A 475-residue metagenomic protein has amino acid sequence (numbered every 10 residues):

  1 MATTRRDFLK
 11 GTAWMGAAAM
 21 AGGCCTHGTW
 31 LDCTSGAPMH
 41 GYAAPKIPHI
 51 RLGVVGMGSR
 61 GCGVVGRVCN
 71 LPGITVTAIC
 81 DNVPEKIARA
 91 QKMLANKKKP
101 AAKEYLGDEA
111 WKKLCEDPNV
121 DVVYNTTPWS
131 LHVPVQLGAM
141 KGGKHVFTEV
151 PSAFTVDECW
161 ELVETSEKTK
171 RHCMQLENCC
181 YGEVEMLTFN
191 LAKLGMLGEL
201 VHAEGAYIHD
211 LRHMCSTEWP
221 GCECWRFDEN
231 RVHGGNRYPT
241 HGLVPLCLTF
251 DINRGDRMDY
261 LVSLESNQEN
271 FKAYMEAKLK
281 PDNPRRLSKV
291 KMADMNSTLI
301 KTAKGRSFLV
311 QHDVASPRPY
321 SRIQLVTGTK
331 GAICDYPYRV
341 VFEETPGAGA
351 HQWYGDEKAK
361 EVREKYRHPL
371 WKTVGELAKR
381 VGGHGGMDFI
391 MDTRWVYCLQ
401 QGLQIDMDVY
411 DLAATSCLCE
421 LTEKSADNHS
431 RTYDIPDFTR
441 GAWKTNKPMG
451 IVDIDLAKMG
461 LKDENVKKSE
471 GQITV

Functional and structural regions predicted by a protein language model:
M1-T4: N-terminal secretory signal peptides
G11, M15-G16, M20, T29-L31 (+4 more regions): C-terminal helical cap and adjacent loop that interface with cofactors, partners, or active-site loops
M15-K97: N-terminal Rossmann-like dinucleotide-binding module
G56, G61, K168-M174, C179-V290 (+1 more regions): Predominantly a Rossmann-like dinucleotide-binding segment in NAD(P)-dependent oxidoreductases
A102-N125: A structured beta-alpha segment of the ubiquitous adenosine-cofactor-binding alpha/beta core
V122, P128-W129, V133-Y181, G195: Beta-strand-loop-alpha-helix segment that lines the small-molecule cofactor/substrate pocket of alpha/beta enzymes
T298-K304, G328: Active-site beta-strand termini and strand-to-loop segments that position acidic
